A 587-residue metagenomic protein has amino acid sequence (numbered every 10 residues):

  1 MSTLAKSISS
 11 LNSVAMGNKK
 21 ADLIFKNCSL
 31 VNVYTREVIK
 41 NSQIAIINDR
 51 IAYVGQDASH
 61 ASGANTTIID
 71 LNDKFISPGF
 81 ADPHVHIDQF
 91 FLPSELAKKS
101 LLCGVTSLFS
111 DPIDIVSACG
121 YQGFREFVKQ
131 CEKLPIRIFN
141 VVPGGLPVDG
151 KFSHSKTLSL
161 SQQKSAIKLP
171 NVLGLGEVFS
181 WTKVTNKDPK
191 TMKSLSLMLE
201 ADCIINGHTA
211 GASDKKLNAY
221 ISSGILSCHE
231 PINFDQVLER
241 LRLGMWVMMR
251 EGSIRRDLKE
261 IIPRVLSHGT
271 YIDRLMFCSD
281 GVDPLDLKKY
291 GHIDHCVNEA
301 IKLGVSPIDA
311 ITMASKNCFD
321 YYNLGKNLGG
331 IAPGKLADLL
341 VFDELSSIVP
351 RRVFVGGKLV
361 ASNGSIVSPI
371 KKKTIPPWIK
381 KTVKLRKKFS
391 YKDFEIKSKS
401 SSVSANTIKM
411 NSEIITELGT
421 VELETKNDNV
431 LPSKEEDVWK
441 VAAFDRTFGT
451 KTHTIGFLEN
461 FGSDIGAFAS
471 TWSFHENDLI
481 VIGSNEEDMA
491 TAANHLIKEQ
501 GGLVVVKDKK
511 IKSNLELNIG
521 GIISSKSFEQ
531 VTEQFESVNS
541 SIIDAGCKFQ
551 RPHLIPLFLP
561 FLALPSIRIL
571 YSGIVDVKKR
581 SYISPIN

Functional and structural regions predicted by a protein language model:
M1-S42, I47-A52, D57, L101-L102 (+3 more regions): Active-site microenvironment of metallo-dependent hydrolases
T3-A5, V14, K19, A97-D202 (+2 more regions): Divalent-metal coordination cores built from histidine and acidic residues
Q56-D57, P112-I115, P143-G144, S180 (+6 more regions): Short, ordered loop/turn segments at secondary-structure junctions
D57-Q130, E487: Metal-associated gating/positioning segment near the N- to mid-region
F75, H86-I87, I113-A118, V142-V148 (+2 more regions): Acidic, glycine-rich active-site loops and adjacent beta-strand->loop/helix elements that engage anionic groups
S77-P83, S110-P112, V141, G176 (+3 more regions): Active-site neighborhood of phospho(di)ester-bond hydrolases with catalytic His/Asp-centered motifs
C119-G123, D149-K156, N186-K190, K216-Y220 (+9 more regions): Short acidic, glycine/serine/threonine-rich loops at helix termini
T157-E177, K183-M249, R256-F277, D286-K302 (+2 more regions): Histidine/acidic residue-rich metal-binding segments in metalloenzymes
